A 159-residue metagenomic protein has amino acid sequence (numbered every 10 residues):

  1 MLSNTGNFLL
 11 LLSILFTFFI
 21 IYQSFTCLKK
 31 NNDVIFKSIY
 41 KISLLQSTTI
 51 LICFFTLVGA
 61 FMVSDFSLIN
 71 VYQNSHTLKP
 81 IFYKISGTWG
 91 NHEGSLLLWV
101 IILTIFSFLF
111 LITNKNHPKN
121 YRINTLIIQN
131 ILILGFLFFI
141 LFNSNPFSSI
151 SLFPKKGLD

Functional and structural regions predicted by a protein language model:
M1-D159: Polytopic transmembrane helical bundles with strong interfacial aromatic enrichment
